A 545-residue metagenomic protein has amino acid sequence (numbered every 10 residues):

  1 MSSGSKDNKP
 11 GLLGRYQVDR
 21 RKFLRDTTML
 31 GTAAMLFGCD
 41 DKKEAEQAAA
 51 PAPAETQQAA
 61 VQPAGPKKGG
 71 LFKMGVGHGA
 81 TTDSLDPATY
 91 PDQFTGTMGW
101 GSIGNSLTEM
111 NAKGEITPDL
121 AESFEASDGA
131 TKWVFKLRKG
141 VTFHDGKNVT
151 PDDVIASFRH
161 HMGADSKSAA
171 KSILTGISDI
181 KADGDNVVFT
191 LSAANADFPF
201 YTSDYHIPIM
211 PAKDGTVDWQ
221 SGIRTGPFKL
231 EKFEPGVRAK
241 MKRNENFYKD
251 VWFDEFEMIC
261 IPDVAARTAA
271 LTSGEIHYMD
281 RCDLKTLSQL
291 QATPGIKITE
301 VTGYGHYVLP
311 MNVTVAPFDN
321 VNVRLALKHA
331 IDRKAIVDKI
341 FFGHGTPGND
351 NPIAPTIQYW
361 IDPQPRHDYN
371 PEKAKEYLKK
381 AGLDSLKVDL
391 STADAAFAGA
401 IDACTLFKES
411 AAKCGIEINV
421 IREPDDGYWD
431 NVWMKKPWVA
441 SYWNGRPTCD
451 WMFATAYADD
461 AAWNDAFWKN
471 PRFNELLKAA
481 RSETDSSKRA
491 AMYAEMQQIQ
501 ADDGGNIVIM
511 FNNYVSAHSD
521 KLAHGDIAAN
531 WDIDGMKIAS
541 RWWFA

Functional and structural regions predicted by a protein language model:
M1-K22, M29-A34: N-terminal secretory signal peptides
D26-F37, E234, I331-Q358, A398-K408 (+1 more regions): Detector for C-terminal structural segments
K73, T150-S157, G184-T190, G226-P227 (+8 more regions): Alpha-helical secondary-structure segments
K73-D128, R159, I223-R224: N-terminal lobe/hinge region of extracytoplasmic solute-binding protein
H78-T97, L120-E122, K147, A169 (+4 more regions): A structural "hinge/loop" feature
G101, N111-E115, N195, T202-V251 (+5 more regions): Gly/Pro-rich hinge or "lid" segments in bacterial periplasmic/extracellular proteins
K132, K136, A169-A212: Surface-exposed binding/hinge segments that line and control ligand-binding clefts or catalytic entry sites
T216, N244-Q289, K408-E409, E417: Ligand-site clamp/hinge motif
